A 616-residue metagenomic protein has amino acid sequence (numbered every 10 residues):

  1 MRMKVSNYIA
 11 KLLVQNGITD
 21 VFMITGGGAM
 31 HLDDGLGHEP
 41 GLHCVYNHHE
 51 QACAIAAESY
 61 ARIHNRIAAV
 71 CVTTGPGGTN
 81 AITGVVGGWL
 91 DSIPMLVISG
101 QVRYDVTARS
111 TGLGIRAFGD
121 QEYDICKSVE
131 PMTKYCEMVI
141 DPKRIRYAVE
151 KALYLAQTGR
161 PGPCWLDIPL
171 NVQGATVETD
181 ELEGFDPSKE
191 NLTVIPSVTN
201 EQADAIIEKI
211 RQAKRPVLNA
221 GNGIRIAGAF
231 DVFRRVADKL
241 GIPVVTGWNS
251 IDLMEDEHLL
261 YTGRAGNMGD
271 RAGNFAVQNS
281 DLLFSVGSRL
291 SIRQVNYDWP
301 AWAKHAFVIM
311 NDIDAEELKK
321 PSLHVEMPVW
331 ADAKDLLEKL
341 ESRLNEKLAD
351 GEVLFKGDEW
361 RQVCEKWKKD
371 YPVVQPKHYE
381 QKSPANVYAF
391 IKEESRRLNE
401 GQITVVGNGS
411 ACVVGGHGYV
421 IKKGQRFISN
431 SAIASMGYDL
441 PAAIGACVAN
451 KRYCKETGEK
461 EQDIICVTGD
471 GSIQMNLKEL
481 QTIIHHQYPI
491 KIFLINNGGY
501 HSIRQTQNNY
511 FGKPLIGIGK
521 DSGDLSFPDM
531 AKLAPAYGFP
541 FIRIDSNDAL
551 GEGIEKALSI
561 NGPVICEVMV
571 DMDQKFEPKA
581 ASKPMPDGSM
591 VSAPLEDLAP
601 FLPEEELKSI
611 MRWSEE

Functional and structural regions predicted by a protein language model:
M1-K347, R397-E400, E461, P489-I492 (+2 more regions): N-terminal alpha/beta PP-like core and its mobile active-site loop of ThDP/TPP-dependent enzymes
S6-A10, V14-T19, I24-G27, L32-E39 (+1 more regions): Active-site diphosphate/adenylate-binding microenvironment
I24-G26, V45-I55, V70-G77, I140-D141 (+5 more regions): Active-site nucleophile and cofactor-binding loops and adjacent substrate-binding regions of central metabolic enzymes
G28, N249-S250, D314, S410 (+3 more regions): A generic "binding-loop/recognition-motif" signal
I98, A108-D120, N267, P321 (+4 more regions): Thiamine diphosphate
K143, E208, A306-N408, N547 (+2 more regions): Phosphate/pyrophosphate-binding active-site segments
D167-V172, G409-C412, D571: A glycine-rich phosphate-binding loop feature that marks nucleotide/adenosyl-phosphate handling sites
N222-G223, S288-R289, G409, G469-G471 (+1 more regions): Active-site metal-binding loops of divalent metal-dependent hydrolases
